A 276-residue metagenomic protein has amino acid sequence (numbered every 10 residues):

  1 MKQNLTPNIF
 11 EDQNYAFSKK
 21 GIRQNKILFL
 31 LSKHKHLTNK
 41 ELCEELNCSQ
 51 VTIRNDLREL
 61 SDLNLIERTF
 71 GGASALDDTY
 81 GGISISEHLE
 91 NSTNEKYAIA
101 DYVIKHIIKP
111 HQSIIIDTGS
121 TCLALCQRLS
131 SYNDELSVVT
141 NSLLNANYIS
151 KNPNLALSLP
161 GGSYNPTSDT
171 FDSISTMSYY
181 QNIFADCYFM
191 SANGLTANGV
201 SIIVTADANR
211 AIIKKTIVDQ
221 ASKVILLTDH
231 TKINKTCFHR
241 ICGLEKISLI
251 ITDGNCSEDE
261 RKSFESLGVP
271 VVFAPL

Functional and structural regions predicted by a protein language model:
K2-F29, H36-L42, N47, E95 (+1 more regions): Conserved phosphate- and dinucleotide-binding cores of soluble alpha/beta proteins, encompassing both enzyme active
K2-K40, E45, V51-I115, Q127-Y132 (+1 more regions): HTH-adjacent hinge/linker in prokaryotic transcriptional regulators
G71-G72, S120, L144-N145: Short glycine-enriched loops at secondary-structure junctions
D101-I108, L123, Q127, N147 (+2 more regions): Amphipathic, non-transmembrane alpha-helical secondary structure
I104-I114, S130-L136, L195-I212: Short, charged helix-to-loop "capping" segments that act as catalytic/coupling loops
I116-D117, T140, T252: Short beta-strand scaffold positions
G119-L123, S257: Gly/Ser/Thr-rich loops at beta-strand to alpha-helix junctions that form or flank small-molecule/cofactor-binding
R128-N147: Catalytic core of membrane glycerolipid acyltransferases/transacylases, capturing the structured, soluble-facing
